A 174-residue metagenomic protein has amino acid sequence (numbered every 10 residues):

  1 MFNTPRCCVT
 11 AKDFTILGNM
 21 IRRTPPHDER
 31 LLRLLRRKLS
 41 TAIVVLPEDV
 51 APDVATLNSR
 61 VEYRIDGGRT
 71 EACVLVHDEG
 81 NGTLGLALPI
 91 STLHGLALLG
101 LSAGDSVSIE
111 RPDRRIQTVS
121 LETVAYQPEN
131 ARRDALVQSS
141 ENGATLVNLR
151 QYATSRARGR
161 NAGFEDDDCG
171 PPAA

Functional and structural regions predicted by a protein language model:
M1-P52: N-terminal intrinsically disordered, low-complexity, charge/repeat-rich segments that act as generic
R36-N81: Long amphipathic N-terminal alpha/beta scaffold segment
I43, G82-L93: Short, structured beta-strand/loop micro-motifs enriched in basic residues and often containing a Trp
V54, A87, A97-G100: Residue-level "contact hotspot" at macromolecular interaction interfaces
D66-R69, V124-A131: Short, conserved beta-turn/loop elements at beta-strand boundaries and strand-helix junctions
T70-V74, R114-T123: Short, Lys/Arg- and Gly-enriched loop/turn segments at beta-strand edges
H94-S106: Beta-rich strand-turn-strand
R133-A162, A174: Short hydrophobic short-linear motifs embedded in intrinsically disordered terminal tails or helical linkers
